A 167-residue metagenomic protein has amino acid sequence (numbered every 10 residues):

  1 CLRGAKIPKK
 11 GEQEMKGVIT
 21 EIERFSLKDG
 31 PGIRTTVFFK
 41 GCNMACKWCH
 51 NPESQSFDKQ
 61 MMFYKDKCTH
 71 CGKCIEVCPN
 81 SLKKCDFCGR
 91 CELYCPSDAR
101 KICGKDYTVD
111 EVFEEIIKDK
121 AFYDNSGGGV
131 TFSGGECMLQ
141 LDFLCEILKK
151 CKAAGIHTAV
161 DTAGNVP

Functional and structural regions predicted by a protein language model:
C1-E14: Short, Lys/Arg-enriched N-terminal segments with co-localized hydrophobic residues within the first ~10-30 amino acids
R3, I22-R24, I33, S126-G127 (+1 more regions): A residue-level detector for conformationally permissive "hinge/kink" positions
P8-G11, V37, W48, L141-D142: Residue-level recognition of conserved structural "scaffold" positions that shape functional pockets and channels
T20-K73, L82-F87: N-terminal pre-triad scaffold of radical SAM enzymes
S56-P167: Conserved Radical SAM active-site core
